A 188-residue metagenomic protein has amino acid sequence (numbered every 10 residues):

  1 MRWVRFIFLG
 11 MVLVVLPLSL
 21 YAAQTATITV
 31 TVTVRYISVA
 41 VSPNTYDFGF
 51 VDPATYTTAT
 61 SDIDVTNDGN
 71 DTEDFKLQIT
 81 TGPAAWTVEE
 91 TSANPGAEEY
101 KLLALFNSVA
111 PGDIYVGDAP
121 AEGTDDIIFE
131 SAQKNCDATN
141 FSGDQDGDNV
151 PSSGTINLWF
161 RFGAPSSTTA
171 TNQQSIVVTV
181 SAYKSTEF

Functional and structural regions predicted by a protein language model:
M1-T25: Sec-dependent, cleavable N-terminal signal peptides
A23-F188: Signature of Gram-negative chaperone-usher
